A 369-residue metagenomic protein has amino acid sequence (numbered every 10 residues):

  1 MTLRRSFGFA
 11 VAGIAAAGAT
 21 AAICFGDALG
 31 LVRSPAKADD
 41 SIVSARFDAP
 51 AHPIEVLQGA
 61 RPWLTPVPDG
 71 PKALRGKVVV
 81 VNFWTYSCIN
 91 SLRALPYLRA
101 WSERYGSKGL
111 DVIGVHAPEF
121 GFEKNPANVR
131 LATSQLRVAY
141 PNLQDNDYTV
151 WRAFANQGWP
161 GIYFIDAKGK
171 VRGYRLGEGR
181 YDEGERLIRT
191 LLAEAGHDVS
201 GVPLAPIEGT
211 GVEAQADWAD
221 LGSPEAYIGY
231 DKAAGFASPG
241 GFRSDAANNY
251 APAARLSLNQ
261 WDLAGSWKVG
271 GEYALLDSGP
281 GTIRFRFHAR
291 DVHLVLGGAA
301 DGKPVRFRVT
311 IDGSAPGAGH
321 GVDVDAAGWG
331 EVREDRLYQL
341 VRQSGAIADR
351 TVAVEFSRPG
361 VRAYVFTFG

Functional and structural regions predicted by a protein language model:
R4-P62, D182-G369: Non-globular targeting/processing and membrane-anchoring segments
V56-V79, S102-Y105: A short beta-strand-turn-helix
P68-L92, L98, V112: Short active-site neighborhood of thiol/selenol oxidoreductases, capturing the structured segment around
V79-N82, D111-V115, P141-Q144, F164: Structural recognition of the beta-strand scaffold that forms the well-ordered cores of secreted hydrolase catalytic
L92-L136, Q144-V150, V305-F307: Structural microenvironment flanking redox-active thiols in thiol-disulfide oxidoreductases
S134-V138, Q144-L187, V341-G345: Thiol/disulfide oxidoreductase modules built on the thioredoxin-like
